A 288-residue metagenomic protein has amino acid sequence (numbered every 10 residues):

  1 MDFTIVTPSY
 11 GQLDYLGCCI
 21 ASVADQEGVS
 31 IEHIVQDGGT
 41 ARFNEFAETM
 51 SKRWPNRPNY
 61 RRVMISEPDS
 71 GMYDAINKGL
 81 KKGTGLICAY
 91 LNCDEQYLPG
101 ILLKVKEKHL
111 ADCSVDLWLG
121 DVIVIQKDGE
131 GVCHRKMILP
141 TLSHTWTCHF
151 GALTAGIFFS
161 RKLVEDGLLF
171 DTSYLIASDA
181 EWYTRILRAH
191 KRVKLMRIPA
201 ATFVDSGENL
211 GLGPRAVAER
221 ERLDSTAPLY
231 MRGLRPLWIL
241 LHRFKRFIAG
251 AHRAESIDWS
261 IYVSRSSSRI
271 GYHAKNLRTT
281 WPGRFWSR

Functional and structural regions predicted by a protein language model:
D2-T4, E32, E181: Cell-envelope/extracellular polymer assembly enzymes that use nucleotide-activated donors
F3-Y15, C19, Q26, Q36: A conserved hydrophobic helix/loop-capping motif in glycosyltransferases and polysaccharide synthases
G17-A21, N44, N77, G85 (+1 more regions): Short alpha-helix within the catalytic core of nucleotide-sugar-dependent glycosyltransferases
I20-S66: Acidic donor-binding segment of Leloir-type glycosyltransferases
S66-G83: Glycine-rich, basic loop-to-helix element that forms the pyrophosphate-binding segment of sugar-nucleotide handling
C88: Short aromatic/hydrophobic "clamp" motif used to bind/position activated sugar donors
Q96, G100-V132: Conserved donor NDP-sugar-binding/catalytic core segment of glycosyltransferases
P140-L223: Conserved nucleotide-sugar donor-binding catalytic segment
